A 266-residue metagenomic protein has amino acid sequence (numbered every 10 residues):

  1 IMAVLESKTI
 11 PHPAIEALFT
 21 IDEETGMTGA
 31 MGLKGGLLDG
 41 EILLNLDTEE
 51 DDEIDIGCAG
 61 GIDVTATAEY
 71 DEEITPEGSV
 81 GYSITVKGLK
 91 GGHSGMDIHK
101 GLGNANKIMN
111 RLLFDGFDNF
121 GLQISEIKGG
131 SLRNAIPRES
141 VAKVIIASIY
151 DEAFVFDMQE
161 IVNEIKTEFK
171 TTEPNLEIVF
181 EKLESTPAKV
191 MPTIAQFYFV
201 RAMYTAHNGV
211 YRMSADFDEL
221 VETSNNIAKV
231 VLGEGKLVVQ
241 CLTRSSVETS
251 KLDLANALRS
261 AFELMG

Functional and structural regions predicted by a protein language model:
I1-E24, Y82-V86, H93, K100-G116 (+2 more regions): Alpha-helical metal-binding/catalytic segments enriched in His/Glu/Asp
M2-E77, S125, S214, D218 (+1 more regions): Acidic/histidine-rich catalytic neighborhood of metal-dependent amide-processing enzymes
T20, D47, E69-D71, K87 (+2 more regions): Solvent-exposed residues in well-ordered beta-strands and their adjoining turns, especially edge/terminal strands
G29-M31, D55-G57, G95-I98, L252-L254: A short secondary-structure junction signal
V64-T67, V80-G88: Short amphipathic
E73-V80, A135-P137: Flexible, low-complexity linker/loop segments at domain and module junctions
M96-K100, S131-L132: Alpha-helix capping and helix-loop boundary segments enriched in small/acidic/polar residues
N106-G266: Metal-dependent amide/peptide-bond hydrolase catalytic core, centered on the "pita-bread" metallohydrolase fold
